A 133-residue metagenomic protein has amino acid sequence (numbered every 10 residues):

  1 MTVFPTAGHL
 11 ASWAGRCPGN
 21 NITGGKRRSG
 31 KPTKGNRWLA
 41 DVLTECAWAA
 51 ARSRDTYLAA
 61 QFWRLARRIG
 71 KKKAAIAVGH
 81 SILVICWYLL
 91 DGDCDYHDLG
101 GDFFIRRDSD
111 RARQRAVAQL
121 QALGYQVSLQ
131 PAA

Functional and structural regions predicted by a protein language model:
M1-A74, I85, D98, R106: Phosphate-backbone recognition surface of nucleic-acid-processing proteins
G24-G25, S29, Q61-L65, I69-G79 (+1 more regions): Low-complexity, acidic/Ser/Thr- and charged residue-rich accessory regions of DNA metabolism proteins
